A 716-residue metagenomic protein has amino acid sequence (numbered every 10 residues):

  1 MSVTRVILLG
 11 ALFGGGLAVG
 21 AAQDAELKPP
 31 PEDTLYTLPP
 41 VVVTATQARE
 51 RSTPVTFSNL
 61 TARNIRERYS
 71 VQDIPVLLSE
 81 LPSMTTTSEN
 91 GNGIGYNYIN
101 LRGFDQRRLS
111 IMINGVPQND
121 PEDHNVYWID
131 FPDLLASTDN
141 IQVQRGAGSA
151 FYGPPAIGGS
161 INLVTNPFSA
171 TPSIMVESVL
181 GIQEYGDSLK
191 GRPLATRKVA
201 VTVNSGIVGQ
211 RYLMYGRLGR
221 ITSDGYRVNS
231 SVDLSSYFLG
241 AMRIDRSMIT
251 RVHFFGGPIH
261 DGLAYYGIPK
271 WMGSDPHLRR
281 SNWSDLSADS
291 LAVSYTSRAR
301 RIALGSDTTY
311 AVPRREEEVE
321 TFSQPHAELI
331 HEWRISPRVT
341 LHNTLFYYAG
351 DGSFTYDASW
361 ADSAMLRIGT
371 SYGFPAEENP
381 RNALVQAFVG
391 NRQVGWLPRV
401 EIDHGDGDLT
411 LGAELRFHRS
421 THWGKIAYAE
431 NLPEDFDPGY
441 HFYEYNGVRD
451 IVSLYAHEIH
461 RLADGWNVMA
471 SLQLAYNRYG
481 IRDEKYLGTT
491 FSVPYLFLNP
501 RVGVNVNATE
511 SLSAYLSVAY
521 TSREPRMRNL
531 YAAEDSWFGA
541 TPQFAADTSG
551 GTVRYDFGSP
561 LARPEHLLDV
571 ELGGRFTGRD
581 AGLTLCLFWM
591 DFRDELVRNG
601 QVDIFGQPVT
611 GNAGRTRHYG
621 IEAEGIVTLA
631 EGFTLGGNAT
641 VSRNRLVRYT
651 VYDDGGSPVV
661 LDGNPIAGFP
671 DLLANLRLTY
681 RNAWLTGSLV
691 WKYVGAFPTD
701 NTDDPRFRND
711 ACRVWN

Functional and structural regions predicted by a protein language model:
D24-E67, Q106, C586: Short, acidic, small-residue-rich periplasmic hinge/interaction motif at the N-terminus of Gram-negative outer-membrane
P75-P117, D139: Extracytoplasmic beta-strand/coil segments of soluble accessory domains associated with Gram-negative outer-membrane
P117-R145, W271-S274, R279: Short acidic/polar hinge/loop motifs at secondary-structure boundaries that mediate gating or recognition
P132-E177: A beta-strand signature from Gram-negative outer-membrane beta-barrel systems, especially the internal plug domain
R192-Y266, W271-D275, A327-P337: Transmembrane beta-barrel wall of Gram-negative outer-membrane proteins
T321-E484, N505-T509, F576, A581-W589 (+2 more regions): Face-selective signature of the C-terminal outer-membrane beta-barrel domain
T340-F346, N507, S513-Y515, A519 (+2 more regions): Membrane-embedded beta-barrel scaffold of Gram-negative outer-membrane proteins
D464, G582, C586-R593, V609-T702: Gram-negative outer-membrane beta-barrel transporters
